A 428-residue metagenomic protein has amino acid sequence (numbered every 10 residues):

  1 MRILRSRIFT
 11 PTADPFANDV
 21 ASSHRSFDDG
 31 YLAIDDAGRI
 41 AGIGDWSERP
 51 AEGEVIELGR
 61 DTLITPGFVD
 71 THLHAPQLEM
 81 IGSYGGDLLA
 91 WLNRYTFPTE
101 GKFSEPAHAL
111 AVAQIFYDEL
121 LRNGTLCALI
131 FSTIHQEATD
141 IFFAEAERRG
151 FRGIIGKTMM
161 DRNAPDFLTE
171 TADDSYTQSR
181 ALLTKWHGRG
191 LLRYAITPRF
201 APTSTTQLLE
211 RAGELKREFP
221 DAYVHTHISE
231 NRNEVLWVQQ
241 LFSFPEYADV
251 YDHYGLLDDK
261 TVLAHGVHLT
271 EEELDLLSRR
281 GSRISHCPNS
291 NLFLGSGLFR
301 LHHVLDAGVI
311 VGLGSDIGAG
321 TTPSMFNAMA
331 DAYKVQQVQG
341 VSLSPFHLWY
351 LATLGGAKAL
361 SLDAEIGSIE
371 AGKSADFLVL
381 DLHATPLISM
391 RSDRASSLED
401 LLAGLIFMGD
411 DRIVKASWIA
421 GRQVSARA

Functional and structural regions predicted by a protein language model:
M1-P50, L63: N-terminal metal-binding scaffold of metallo-dependent hydrolase/deaminase domains
M1-R5, T10, R49-A90, Q114 (+1 more regions): Replace "His-x-His-based motif
N18-V20, S374-A428: C-terminal cap of metal-dependent C-N hydrolases
L32, G38, D61, H72 (+14 more regions): Divalent metal-coordination and catalytic microenvironments
I81-A109, K157-A172, R232-K260, R280-R283 (+2 more regions): Active-site gating loops and adjacent loop-to-helix segments of metal-dependent hydrolytic enzymes
I81-F151, S175-G188: Alpha-helical scaffold segments that flank or form the walls of functional sites
E137-G266: Metal-coordinating catalytic core of metallo-dependent amide/deamination hydrolases
H253-K260, L301-S389: His/Asp/Glu-enriched, well-ordered alpha-helical/loop segment that forms or immediately abuts the divalent-metal
